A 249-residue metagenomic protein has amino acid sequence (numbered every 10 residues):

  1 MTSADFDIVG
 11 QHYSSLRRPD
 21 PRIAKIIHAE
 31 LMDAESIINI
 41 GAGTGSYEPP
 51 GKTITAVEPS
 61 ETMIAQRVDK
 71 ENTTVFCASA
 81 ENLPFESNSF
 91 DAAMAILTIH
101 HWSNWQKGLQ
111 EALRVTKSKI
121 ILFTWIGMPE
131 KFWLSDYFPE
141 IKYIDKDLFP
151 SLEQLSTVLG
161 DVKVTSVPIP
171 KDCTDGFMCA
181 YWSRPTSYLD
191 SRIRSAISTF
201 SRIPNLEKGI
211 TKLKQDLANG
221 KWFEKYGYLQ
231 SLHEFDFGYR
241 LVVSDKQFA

Functional and structural regions predicted by a protein language model:
M1-E35, S46, M63-Q66, S183 (+2 more regions): Conserved class I S-adenosyl-L-methionine
A34, F90-D91: Local beta-strand N-terminus motif with an aromatic residue
I38-N82: Class I SAM-dependent methyltransferase SAM/SAH-binding core
M94: A conserved beta-strand element that flanks and buttresses the S-adenosyl-L-methionine
L97-H101: Short catalytic micro-motifs in class I SAM-dependent methyltransferases
Q106-I120: A short glycine-rich, Lys/Arg-flanked "PGG" loop and its adjoining helix->strand segment in the class I
K119-L152, D175, C179: Conserved class I S-adenosyl-L-methionine
K163-A249: Conserved Class I S-adenosyl-L-methionine
